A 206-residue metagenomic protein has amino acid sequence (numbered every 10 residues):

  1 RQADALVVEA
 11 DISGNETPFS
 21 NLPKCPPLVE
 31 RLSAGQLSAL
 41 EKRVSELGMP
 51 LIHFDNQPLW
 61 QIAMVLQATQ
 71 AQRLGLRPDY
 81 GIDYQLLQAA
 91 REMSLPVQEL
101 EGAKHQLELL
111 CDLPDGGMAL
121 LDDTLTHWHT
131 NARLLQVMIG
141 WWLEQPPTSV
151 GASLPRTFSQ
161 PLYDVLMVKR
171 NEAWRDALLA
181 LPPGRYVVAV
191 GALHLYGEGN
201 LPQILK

Functional and structural regions predicted by a protein language model:
R1-F158, L162-V165: Structured, acidic catalytic/metal-binding patches in enzyme active sites
D164-K206: A cross-kingdom marker for long, charged
